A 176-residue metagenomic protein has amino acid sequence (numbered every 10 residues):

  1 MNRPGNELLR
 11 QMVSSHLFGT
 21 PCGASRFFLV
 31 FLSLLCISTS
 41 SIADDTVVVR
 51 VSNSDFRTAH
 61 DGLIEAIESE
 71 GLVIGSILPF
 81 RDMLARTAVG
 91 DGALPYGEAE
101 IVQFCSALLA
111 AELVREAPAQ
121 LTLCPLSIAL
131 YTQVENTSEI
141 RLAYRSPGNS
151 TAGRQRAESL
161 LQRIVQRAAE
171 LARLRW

Functional and structural regions predicted by a protein language model:
M1-A24: N-terminal secretory signal peptides that target proteins for export/translocation
L29-L35: Sec-dependent N-terminal signal peptides
S38-S40: N-terminal signal peptide c-region/cleavage motif recognized by signal peptidases
I42-G71, S76-L78, E170, L174: Terminal, regulation- and interaction-focused segments at domain boundaries
A43, L78, P95-Y96, Q133-N136: Short, ordered beta-strand-loop transition motifs
P79-L123: Compact, glycine-rich, soluble single-domain proteins
C105-R156: Surface-exposed, polar helix/loop patches in the mature regions of secreted/periplasmic/lumenal proteins that form
L142-W176: C-terminal partner/receptor-binding element of secreted or periplasmic proteins
